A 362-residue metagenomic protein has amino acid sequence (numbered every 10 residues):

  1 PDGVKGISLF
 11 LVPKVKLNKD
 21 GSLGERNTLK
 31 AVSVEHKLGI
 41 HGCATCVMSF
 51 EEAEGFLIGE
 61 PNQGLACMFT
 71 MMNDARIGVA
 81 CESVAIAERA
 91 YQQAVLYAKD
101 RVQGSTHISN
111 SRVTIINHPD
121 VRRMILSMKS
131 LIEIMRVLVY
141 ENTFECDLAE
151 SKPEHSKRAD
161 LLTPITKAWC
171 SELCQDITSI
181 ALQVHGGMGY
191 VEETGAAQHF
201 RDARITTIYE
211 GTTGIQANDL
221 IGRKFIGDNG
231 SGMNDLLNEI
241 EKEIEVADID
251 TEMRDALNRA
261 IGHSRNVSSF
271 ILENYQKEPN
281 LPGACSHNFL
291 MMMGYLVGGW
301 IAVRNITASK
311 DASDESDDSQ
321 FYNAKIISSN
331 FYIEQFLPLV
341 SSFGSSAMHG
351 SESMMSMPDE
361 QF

Functional and structural regions predicted by a protein language model:
P1-H263: Internal glycine-rich alpha/beta core junctions
G227, E243-F362: C-terminal amphipathic alpha-helical interaction region
